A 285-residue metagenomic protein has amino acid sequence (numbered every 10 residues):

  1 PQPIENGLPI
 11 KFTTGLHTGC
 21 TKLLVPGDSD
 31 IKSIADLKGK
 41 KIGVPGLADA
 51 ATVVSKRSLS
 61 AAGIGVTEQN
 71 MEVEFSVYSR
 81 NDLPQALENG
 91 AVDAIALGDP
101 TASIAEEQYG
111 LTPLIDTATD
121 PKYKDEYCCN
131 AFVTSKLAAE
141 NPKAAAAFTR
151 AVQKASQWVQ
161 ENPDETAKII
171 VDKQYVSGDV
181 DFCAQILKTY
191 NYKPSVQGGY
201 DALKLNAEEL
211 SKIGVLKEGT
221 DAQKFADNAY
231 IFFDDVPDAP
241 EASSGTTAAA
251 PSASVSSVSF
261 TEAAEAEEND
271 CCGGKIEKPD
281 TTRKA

Functional and structural regions predicted by a protein language model:
P1-V77, D93, D99, L114 (+1 more regions): Short, glycine-/small- and polar/acidic-enriched structural segments that line small-molecule recognition paths
Q2, D36, Q85-A86, I104 (+1 more regions): Well-formed, non-transmembrane alpha-helical positions, independent of function
L59-G65, D164, K168-I170, K275-E277: Mature soluble domains of exported/periplasmic/lumenal proteins and thiol-rich metal-chelating peptides
Q69, S76-D172: Pocket-lining segment of extracytoplasmic ligand-binding domains
A138-K217: Secondary-structure end/capping motifs
A139, K284-A285: Short, solvent-exposed mixed-charge patches
E208-K284: Conserved C-terminal helix/tail region of periplasmic/extracytoplasmic solute-binding proteins
